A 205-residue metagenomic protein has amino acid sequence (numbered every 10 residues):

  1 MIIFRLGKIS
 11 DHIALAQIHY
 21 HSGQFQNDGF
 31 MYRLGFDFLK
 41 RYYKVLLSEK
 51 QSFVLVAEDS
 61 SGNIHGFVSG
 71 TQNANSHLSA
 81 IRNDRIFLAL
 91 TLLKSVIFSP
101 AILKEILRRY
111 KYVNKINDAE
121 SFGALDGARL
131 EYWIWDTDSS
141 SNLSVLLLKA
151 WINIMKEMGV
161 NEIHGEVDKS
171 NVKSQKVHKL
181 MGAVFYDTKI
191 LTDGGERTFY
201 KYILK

Functional and structural regions predicted by a protein language model:
I2-H21, Q72: A short beta-loop-alpha structural element at the N-terminal edge of CoA-dependent acyl/N-acetyltransferase catalytic
Q24-Y42, R82: Conserved GNAT-fold acetyl-CoA-binding loop/helix
R41-V56, Q72-A80: A short helix-loop-beta-strand connector motif used in the catalytic cores of GNAT acetyltransferases and, in some
V56, N63-Q72, R129: Conserved beta-strand in the GNAT
S76-E131: Conserved acyl-donor/pantetheine-binding loop and adjacent beta-alpha core of acyl/acetyltransferases and related
D126-L130, M155-D168: Conserved GNAT acetyl-CoA-binding A-motif
L130-S139, G165-Q175, T192-D193: Conserved beta-strand-loop-alpha-helix junction that forms the acyl-donor binding cleft
S139-M155, K176-L180: Conserved acetyl-CoA-binding loop-helix of GNAT-fold acetyltransferases
